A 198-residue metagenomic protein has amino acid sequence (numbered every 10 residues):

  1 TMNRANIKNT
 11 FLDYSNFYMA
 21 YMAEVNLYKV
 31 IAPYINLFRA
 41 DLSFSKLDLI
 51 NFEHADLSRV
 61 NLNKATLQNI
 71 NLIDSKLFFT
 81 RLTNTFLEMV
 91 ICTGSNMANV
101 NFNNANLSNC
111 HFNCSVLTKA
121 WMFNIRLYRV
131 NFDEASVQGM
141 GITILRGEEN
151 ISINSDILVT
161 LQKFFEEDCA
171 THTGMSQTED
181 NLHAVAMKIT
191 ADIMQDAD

Functional and structural regions predicted by a protein language model:
T1-A184, M194: Tandem repeat scaffolds
D196-D198: Short acidic DE-rich linear segments
